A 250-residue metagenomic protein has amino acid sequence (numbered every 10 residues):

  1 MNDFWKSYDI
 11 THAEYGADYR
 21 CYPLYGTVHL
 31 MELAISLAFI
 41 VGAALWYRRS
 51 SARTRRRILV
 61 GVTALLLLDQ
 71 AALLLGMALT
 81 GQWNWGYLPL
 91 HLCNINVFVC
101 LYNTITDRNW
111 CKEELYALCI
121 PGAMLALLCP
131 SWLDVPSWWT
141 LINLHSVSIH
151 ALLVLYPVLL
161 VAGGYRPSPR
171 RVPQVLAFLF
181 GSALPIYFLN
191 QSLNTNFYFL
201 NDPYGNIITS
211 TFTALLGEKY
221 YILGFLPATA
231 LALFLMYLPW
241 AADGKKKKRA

Functional and structural regions predicted by a protein language model:
M1-R56: N-terminal topogenic module of multi-pass integral membrane proteins
A17-I35, A177, G181, Q191-L233: Membrane-interface transmembrane-helix boundary segments in multi-pass integral membrane proteins
H29-I35, G81-C93, Y116: Structural signature of hydrophobic alpha-helical transmembrane segments
L30-R48, L66-A71, A183-Y187, L226-L238: Hydrophobic core of alpha-helical transmembrane segments in multi-pass integral membrane proteins
V41-L45, C100, L152-P169: Alpha-helical transmembrane segments in multipass membrane proteins, preferentially the mid-helix core
W46-L59, I105-E113, G163-P173: Membrane-interface helix-boundary motifs at transmembrane edges
L65-L75, C119-S131, L179-N190: Aromatic-anchored segments of alpha-helical transmembrane domains
I105-Y156: Membrane-proximal helix-loop-helix units in multi-pass membrane proteins
